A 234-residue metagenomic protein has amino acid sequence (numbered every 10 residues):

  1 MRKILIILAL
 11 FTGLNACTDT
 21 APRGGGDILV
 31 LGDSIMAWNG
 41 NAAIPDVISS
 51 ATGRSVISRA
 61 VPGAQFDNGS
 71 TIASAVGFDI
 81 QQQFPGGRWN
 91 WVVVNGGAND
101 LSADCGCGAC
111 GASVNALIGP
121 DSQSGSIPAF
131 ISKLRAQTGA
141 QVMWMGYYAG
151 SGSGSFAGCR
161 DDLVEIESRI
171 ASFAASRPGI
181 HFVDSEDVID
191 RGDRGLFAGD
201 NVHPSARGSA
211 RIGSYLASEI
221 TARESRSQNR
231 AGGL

Functional and structural regions predicted by a protein language model:
M1-I4: Positively charged n-region of N-terminal signal peptides that target proteins for export
I6-F11: Hydrophobic helical h-region of N-terminal Sec-dependent signal peptides in bacterial secretory/periplasmic proteins
G13-A16: C-terminal motif of bacterial Sec signal peptides marking the signal peptidase cleavage site
T18-T20: Bacterial signal peptide processing site
G25-V30, I35-G125: Conserved SGNH/GDSL esterase-like catalytic core that processes O-acyl groups on lipids and polysaccharides
I80-Q81, I127-S132, E167: Generic structural signal for well-ordered alpha-helices, preferentially at hydrophobic/aromatic core positions
A98-N99, I131-L163: Active-site segments of SGNH/GDSL-like serine hydrolases that catalyze O-acetyl group transfer/hydrolysis on lipids
Y147-L234: Catalytic His-Asp segment of secreted/periplasmic serine-dependent ester chemistry enzymes
